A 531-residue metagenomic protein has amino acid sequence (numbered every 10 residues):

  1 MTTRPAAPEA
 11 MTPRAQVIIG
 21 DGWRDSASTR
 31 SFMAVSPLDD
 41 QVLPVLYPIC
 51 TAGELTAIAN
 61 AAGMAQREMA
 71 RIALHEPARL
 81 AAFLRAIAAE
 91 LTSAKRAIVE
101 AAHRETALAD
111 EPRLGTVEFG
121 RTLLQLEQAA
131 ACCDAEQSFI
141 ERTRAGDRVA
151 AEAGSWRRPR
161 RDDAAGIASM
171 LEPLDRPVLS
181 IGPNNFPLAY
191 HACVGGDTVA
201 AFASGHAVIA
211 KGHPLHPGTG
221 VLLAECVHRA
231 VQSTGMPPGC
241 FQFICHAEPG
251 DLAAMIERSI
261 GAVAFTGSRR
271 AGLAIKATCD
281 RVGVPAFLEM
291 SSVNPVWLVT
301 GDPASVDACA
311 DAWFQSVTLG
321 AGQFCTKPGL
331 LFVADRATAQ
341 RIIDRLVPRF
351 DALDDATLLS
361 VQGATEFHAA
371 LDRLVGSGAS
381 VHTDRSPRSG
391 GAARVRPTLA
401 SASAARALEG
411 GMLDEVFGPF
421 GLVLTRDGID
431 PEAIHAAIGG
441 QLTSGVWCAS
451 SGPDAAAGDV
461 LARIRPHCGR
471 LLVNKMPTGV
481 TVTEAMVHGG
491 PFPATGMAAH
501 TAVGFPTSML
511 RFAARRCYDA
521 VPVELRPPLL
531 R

Functional and structural regions predicted by a protein language model:
T2-D163, A200, D354: N-terminal Rossmann-like NAD(P)+-binding subdomain of aldehyde/semialdehyde dehydrogenases
T12, E90, A200, C226-S233 (+2 more regions): ALDH superfamily catalytic-core signature
Q41-L46, Q315, L331, A337 (+2 more regions): Conserved C-terminal structural/oligomerization subdomain of aldehyde/semialdehyde dehydrogenase
G63-A73, A88-A102, T106, D110 (+17 more regions): Structural signal for hydrophobic packing residues in well-ordered secondary-structure cores of soluble enzyme domains
L80-F83, S204-T219, C240, V284-V299 (+6 more regions): Short loop-to-beta-strand entry elements in the cores of soluble alpha/beta enzymes
R144-A230, T234, N294, P419: Conserved small-residue-rich beta-alpha loop and adjacent elements that most often cradle the phosphate/pyrophosphate
I167-A168, Q242-A264: A structured beta-alpha segment of the ubiquitous adenosine-cofactor-binding alpha/beta core
